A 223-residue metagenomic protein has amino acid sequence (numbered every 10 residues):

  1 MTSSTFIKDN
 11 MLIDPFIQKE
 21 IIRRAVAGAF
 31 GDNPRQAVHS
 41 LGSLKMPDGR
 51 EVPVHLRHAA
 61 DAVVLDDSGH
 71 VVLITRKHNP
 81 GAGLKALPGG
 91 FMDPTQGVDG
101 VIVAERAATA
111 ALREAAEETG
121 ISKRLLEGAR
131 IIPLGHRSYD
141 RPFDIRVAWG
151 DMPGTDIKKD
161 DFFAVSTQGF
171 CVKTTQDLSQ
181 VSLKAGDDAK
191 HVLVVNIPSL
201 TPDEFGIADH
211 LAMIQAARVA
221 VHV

Functional and structural regions predicted by a protein language model:
S4-K8, P80-K85, G90, F163 (+1 more regions): Nudix hydrolase/Nudix homology domain
F6-V63: Acidic, metal-coordinating catalytic segment for phosphate/diphosphate chemistry, firing primarily on the Nudix
N10, G28, D32-N33, D48-G49 (+8 more regions): Intrinsic-disorder/low-complexity loop/linker signature
A60-A62, A107, Q168: Residue-level detector of short, conserved catalytic/binding motifs and their immediate flanks
D61, H70, H191: Conserved beta-strand and immediately adjacent loop positions that scaffold enzyme active sites
L65-D66, K173: Short hydrophobic alpha-helical segments used for membrane anchoring or interfacial signaling
D66, H70-S122: Conserved Nudix-box catalytic region and its N-terminal flanking loop in Nudix hydrolases and closely related
G120-Q180: Active-site segment of metal-dependent pyrophosphate-handling enzymes, primarily the Nudix hydrolase catalytic core
